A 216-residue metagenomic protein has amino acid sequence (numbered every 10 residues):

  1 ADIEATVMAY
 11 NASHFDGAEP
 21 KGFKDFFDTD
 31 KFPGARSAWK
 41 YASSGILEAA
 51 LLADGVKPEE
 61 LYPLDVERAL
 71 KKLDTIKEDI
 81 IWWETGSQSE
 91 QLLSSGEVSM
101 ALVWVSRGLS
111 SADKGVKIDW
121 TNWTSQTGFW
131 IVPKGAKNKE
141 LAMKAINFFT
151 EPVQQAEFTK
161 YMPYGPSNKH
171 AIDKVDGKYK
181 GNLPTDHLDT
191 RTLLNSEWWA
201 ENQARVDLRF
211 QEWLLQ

Functional and structural regions predicted by a protein language model:
A1-S94: Extracytoplasmic ligand-binding site segments that recognize negatively charged/polar headgroups
V7-H14, L51-G55, T127-K139, I146 (+1 more regions): A bilobed periplasmic-binding-protein/Venus flytrap-type ligand-binding module shared by bacterial periplasmic
T29, I76-D79, L92, G96 (+4 more regions): Structured segments of extracytoplasmic/periplasmic soluble domains in secreted or envelope-associated proteins
T29-S43, F149-I172: Periplasmic-binding protein-like
V66-T75, A112-A136, I172: Periplasmic-binding protein-like
S89-L92, G108, A142, Q155: Short, hydrophobic alpha-helical packing/hinge segments within bilobed ligand-binding/sensory domains
S94-S95, M100-V116: A ligand-binding cleft/hinge motif common to bilobed small-molecule-binding domains
A156-Q216: C-terminal capping/gating helix-and-loop segments adjacent to ligand/active sites or protein-protein/ligand interfaces
